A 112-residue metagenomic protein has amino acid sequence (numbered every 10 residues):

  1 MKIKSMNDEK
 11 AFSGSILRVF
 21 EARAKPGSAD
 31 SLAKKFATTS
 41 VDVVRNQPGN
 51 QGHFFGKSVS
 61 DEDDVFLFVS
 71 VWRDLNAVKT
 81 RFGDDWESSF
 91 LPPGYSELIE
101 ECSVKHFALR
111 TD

Functional and structural regions predicted by a protein language model:
M1-G14, F54-D64, F90-D112: Glycine-rich beta-strand-turn "strand-cap" elements at beta-sheet edges
S15-R23, F54-D84: Short, well-ordered beta-strand segments in beta-rich or mixed alpha/beta enzyme and ligand-binding folds
A24-G52, W86-Y95: Short amphipathic alpha-helical segments
A24-P26, D74, A108-T111: Non-catalytic surface loops within mature trypsin-like serine protease
